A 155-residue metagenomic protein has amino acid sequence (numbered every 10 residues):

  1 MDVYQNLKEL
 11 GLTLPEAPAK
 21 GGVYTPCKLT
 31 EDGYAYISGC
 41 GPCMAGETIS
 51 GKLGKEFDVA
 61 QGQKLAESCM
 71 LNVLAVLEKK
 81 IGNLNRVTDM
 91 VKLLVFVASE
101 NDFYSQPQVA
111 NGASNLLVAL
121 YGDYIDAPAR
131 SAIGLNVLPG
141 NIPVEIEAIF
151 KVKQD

Functional and structural regions predicted by a protein language model:
M1-D155: Short, polar/acidic, helix-capping and beta-turn segments at strand->helix junctions that line the mouths
